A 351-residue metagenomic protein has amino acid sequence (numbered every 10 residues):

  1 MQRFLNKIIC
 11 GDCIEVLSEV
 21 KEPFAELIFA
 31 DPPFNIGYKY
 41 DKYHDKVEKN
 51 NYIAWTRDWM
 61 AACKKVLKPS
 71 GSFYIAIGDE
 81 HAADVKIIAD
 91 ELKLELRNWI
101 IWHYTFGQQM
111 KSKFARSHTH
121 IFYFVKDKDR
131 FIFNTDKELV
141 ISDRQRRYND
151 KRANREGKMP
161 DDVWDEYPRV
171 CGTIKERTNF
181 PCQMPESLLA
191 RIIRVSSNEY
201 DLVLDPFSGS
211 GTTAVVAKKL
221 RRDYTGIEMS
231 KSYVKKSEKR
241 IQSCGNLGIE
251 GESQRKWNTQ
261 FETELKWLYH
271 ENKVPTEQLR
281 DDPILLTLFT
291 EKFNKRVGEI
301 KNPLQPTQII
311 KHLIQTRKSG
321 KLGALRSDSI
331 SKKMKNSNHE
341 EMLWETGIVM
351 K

Functional and structural regions predicted by a protein language model:
M1-I227, S232-V234: Core catalytic lobe of class I
H44, I241-Q242: Short secondary-structure boundary/capping segments
S237-E238: Conserved SAM-binding loop
Q242-T259: Class I S-adenosyl-L-methionine-dependent methyltransferase module
Q254-R280, K292, K335-M350: Positively charged, polyanion-binding regions of nucleic-acid-associated proteins
N258-T259, T263, R296-K333: Major-groove recognition helix of helix-turn-helix-like DNA-binding domains
L285: IQ-motif-like calmodulin-binding regions
L288-V297: Short helix-coil junctions and helix-kink-helix linkers
